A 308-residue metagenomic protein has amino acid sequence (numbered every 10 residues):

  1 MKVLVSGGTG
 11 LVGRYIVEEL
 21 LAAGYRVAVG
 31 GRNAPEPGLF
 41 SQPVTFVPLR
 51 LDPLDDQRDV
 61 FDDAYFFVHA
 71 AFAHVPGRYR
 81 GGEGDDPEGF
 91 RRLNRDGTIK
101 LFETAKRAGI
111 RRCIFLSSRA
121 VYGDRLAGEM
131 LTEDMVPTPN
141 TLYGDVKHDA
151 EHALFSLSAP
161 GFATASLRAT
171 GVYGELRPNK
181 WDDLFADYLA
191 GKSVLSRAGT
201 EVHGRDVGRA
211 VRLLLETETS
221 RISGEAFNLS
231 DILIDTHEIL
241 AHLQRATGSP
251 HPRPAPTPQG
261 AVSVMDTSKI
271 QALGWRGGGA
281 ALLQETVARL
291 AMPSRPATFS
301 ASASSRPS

Functional and structural regions predicted by a protein language model:
V3-A23: N-terminal Rossmann NAD(P)H-binding glycine-rich loop of SDR-like oxidoreductase domains
T45, L49-R95, T104: NAD(P)H-binding glycine-rich loop region in Rossmannoid oxidoreductase-like domains and their noncatalytic homologs
F66-H69, D96-L142: Conserved Rossmann-fold NAD(P)-dependent oxidoreductase catalytic core, especially the SDR/UDP-sugar
G84-R92, L126-S166, S193-V194: Catalytic helix-loop patch of NAD(P)-dependent Rossmann-fold dehydrogenases
F90-T98, I114, V146-K147, T200: Short alpha-helix in the Rossmann-fold core of NAD(P)-dependent oxidoreductases
F155-G204: NAD(P)-dependent short-chain dehydrogenase/reductase
A210-A261, A297-P307: Mid/C-terminal beta-alpha module of Rossmann-like enzyme folds, strongest in SDR-family dehydrogenases/epimerases
A280-S308: Amphipathic terminal alpha-helices
